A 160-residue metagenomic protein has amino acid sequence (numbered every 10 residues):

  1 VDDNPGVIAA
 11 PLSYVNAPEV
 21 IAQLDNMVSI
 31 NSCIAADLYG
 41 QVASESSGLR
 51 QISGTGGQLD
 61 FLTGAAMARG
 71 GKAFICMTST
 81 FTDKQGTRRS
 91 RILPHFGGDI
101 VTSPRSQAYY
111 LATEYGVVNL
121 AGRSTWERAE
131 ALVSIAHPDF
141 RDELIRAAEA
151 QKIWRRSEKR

Functional and structural regions predicted by a protein language model:
V1-R160: Conserved phosphate- and dinucleotide-binding cores of soluble alpha/beta proteins, encompassing both enzyme active
